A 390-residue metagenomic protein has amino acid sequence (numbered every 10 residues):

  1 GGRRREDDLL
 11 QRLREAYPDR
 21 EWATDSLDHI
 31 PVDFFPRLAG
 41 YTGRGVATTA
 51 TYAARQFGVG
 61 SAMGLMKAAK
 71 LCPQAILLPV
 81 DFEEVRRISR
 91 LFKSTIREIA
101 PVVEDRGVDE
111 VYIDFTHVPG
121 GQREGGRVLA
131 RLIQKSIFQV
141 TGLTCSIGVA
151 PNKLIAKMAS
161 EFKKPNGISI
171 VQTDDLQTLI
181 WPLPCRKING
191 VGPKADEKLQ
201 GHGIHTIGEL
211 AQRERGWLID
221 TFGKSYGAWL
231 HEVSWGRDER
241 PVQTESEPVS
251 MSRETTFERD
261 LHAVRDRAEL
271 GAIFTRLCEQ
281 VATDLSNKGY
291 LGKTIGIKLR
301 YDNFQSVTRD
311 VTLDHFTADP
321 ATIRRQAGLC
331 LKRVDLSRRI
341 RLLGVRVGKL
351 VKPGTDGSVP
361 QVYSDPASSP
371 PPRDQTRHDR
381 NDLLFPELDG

Functional and structural regions predicted by a protein language model:
G1-V108, Y112, S369, L383: Residues that scaffold, gate, or flank divalent-cation-dependent active/transport sites
G2-E15, I155-K163, G201, V242-E245: Short acidic, glycine/serine/threonine-rich loops at helix termini
V103, K163-S169, I204-I207: A short alpha->loop->secondary-structure connector
R106-E110, A150-K153, Y290-T294, I340-L342: Short Gly/Ser/Thr- and Asp/Glu-enriched loop/turn motifs at secondary-structure junctions
V111-H117, S306-V311: Short, hydrophobic beta-strand segments
G125-P184: Long, highly charged, low-complexity intrinsically disordered interaction regions that mediate electrostatic DNA/RNA
I180, K187, A195-L342, K349-P370 (+1 more regions): DNA-contacting surface of Y-family translesion DNA polymerases
